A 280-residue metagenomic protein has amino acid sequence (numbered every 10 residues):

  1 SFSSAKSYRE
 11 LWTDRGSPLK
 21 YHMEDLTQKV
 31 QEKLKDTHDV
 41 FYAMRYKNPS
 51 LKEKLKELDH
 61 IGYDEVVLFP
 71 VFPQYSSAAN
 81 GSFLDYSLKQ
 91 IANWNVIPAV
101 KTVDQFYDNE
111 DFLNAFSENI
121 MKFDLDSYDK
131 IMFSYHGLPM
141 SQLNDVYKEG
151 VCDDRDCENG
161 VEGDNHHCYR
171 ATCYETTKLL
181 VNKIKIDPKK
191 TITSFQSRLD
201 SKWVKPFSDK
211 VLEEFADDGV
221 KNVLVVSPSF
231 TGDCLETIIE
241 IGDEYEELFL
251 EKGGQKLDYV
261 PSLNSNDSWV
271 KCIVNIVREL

Functional and structural regions predicted by a protein language model:
S1-L280: Active-site-proximal alpha-helix that buttresses catalytic centers in soluble enzyme cores
